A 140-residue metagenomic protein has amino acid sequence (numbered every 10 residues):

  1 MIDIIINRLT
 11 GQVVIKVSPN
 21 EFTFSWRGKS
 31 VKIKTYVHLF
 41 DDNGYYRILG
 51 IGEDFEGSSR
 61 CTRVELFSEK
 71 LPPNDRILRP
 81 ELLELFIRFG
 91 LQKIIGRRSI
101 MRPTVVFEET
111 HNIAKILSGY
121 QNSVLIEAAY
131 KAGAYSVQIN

Functional and structural regions predicted by a protein language model:
M1-N140: Nucleotide/phosphate-binding catalytic cleft detector across ATP-hydrolyzing and phosphate-transferring enzymes
